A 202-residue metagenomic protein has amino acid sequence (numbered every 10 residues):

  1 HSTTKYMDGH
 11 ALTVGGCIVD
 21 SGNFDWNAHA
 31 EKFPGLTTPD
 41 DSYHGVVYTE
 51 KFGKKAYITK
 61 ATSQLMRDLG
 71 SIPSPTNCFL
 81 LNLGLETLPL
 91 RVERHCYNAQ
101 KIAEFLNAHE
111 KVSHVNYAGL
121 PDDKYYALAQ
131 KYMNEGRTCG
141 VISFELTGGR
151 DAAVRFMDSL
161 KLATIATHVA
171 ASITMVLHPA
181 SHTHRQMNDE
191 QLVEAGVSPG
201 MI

Functional and structural regions predicted by a protein language model:
H1-T4: Short beta->alpha connector loops at strand-helix junctions that form conserved, small/polar/Pro-enriched
M7-V141, E145-H178: Active-site C-terminal subdomain of aminotransferase-like
T164-M201: Flexible, small-/acidic-enriched active-site or ligand-binding loops
